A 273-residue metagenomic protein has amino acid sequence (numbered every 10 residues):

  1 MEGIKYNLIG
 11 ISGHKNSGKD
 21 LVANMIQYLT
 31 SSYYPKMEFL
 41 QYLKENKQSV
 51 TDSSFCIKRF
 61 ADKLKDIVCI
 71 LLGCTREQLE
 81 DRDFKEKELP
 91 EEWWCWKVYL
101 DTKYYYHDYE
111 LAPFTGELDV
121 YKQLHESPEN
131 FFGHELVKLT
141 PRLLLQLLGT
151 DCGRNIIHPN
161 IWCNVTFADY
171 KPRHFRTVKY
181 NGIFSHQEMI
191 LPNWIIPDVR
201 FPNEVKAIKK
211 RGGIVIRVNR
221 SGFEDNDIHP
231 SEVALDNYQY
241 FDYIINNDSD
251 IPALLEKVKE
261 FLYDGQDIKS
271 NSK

Functional and structural regions predicted by a protein language model:
M1-Y6, T51-D52: Extreme N-terminus of proteins, especially the signal/transit-peptide cleavage junction and the first residues
G3, S12-S17, N24, W94 (+5 more regions): Small-molecule kinase domains that catalyze NTP-dependent phosphoryl transfer to phosphate-bearing small molecules
K5-N7, I190-N193, G213: Short coil/turn segments at beta-strand junctions that form active-site/ligand-binding loops
I9-I11, I196: Hydrophobic anchor at the beta1->P-loop junction of P-loop NTPases
L21-Y33, L40: A conserved segment at the C-terminal end of the G1
Q41-L191: ATP-dependent small-molecule kinase phosphotransfer cores that center on conserved nucleotide phosphate-binding segments
L145, I196, I245: Residue-level signature of catalytic and energy-coupling elements of molecular machines, predominantly ATP/GTP-dependent
W194-F201: Switch II (G3) loop of P-loop NTPases
